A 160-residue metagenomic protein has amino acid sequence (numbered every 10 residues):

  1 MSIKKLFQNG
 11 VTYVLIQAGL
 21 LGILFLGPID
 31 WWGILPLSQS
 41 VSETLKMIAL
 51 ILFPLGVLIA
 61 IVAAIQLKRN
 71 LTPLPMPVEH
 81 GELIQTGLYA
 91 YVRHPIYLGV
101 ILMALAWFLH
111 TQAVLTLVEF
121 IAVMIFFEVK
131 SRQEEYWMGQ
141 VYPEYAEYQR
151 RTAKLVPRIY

Functional and structural regions predicted by a protein language model:
M1-Q85, L102-Y160: Membrane-anchoring alpha-helices and their flanking helix-loop junctions
G81-Y91, I96-Y97: Solvent-exposed interhelical
